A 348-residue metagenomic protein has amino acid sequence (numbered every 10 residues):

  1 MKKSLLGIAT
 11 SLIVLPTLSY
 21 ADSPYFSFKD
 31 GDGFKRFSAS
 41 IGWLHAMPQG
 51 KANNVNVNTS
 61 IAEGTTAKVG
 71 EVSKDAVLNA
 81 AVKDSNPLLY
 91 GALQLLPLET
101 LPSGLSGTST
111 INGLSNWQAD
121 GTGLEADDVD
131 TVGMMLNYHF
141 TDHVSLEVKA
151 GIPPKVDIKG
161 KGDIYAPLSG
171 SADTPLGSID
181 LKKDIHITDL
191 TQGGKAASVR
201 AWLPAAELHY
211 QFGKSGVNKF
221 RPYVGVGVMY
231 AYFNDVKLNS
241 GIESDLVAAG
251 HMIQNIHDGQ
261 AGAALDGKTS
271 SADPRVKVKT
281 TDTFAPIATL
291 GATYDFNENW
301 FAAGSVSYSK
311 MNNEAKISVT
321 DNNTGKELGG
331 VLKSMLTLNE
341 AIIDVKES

Functional and structural regions predicted by a protein language model:
M1-D32: Cleavable N-terminal export/targeting peptides
Y20-A81, A126, M134-M135: Secretion/assembly modules of Gram-negative surface proteins
D32-S40, T131-G133, S145, V199-A205 (+4 more regions): Outer-membrane beta-barrel architecture
F34, T141, P153, G213-V217 (+1 more regions): Outer-membrane beta-barrel channels and translocator barrels
I41, M134-D142, P204-F212, V226-Y230 (+3 more regions): Residues on the lipid-exposed face of transmembrane beta-strands in outer-membrane beta-barrel proteins
H45, A150-I152, V306-Y308: A mature extracytoplasmic/lumenal domain signature
A52-T59, T66-V77, G91-D128, P154-L203 (+3 more regions): Extracellular/periplasm-exposed beta-strand and loop segments of Gram-negative cell-envelope proteins, dominated by
G216-N218, Y294-A303, N312-I317: Substrate-binding/catalytic groove segments of enzymes that remodel or degrade extracellular structural polymers
